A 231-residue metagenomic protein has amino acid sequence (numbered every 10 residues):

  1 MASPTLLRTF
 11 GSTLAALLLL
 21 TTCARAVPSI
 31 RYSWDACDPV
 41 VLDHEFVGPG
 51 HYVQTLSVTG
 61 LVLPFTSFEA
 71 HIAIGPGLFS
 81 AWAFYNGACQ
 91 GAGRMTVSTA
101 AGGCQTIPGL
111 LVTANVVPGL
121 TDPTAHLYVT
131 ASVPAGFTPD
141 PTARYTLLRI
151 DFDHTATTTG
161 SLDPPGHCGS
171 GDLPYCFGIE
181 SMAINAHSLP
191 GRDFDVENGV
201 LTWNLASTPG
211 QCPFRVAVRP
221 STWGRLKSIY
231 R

Functional and structural regions predicted by a protein language model:
A2-T13: Bacterial N-terminal signal peptides that target proteins for export
G11-T21: Bacterial N-terminal signal peptides
T22-G48, T208-R231: Boundary/junction segments of secreted and surface-exposed precursor proteins
V27-P108: Low-complexity, serine/threonine/proline/glycine-rich extracellular segments that form mucin-like
D35, G87, G102, G166 (+2 more regions): Extracellular secreted precursors and ectodomains with disulfide-bonded cysteine-rich loops/domains
P49-S57, T99-G160: Structured beta-strand segments within beta-sheet-rich domains
T138-N198: Ser/Thr/Pro-rich, low-complexity mucin-like regions that serve as glycosylated stalks/linkers or repetitive adhesive
P190-V216: A recurrent domain-boundary module in secreted/ectodomain proteins
